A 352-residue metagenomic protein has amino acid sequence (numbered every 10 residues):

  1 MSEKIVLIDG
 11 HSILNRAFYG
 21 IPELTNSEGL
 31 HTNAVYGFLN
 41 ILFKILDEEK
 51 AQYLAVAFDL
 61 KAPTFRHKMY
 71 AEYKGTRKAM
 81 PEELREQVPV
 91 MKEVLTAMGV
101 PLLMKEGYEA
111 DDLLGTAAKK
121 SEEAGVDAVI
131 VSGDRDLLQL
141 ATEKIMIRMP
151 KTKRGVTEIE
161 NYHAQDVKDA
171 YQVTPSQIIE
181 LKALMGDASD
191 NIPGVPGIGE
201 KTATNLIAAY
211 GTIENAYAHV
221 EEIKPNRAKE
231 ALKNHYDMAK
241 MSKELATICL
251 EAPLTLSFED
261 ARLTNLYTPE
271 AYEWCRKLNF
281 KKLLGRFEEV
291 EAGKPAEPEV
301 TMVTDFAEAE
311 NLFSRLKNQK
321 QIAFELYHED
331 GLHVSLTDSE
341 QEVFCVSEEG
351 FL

Functional and structural regions predicted by a protein language model:
M1-V131, R135-N161, M238-T255, D260: Noncatalytic, basic helical substrate-engagement surface that gates or grips nucleic-acid strands
S2, K50-A55, V100, E123 (+2 more regions): Non-catalytic nucleic-acid-binding/docking modules located in mid-to-C-terminal regions of nucleic-acid enzymes
D9, V56, L114, D134 (+7 more regions): A residue-level signal for conserved active-site and pocket-lining positions in enzyme catalytic cores
F38-K44, G115-A117, E230, A309-E310 (+1 more regions): Short alpha-helical segments and helix-capping/turn motifs at coil-helix boundaries
T64, P225, D330-G331: Flexible loop/turn segments at secondary-structure boundaries
S257-L352: Long, highly charged low-complexity segments
